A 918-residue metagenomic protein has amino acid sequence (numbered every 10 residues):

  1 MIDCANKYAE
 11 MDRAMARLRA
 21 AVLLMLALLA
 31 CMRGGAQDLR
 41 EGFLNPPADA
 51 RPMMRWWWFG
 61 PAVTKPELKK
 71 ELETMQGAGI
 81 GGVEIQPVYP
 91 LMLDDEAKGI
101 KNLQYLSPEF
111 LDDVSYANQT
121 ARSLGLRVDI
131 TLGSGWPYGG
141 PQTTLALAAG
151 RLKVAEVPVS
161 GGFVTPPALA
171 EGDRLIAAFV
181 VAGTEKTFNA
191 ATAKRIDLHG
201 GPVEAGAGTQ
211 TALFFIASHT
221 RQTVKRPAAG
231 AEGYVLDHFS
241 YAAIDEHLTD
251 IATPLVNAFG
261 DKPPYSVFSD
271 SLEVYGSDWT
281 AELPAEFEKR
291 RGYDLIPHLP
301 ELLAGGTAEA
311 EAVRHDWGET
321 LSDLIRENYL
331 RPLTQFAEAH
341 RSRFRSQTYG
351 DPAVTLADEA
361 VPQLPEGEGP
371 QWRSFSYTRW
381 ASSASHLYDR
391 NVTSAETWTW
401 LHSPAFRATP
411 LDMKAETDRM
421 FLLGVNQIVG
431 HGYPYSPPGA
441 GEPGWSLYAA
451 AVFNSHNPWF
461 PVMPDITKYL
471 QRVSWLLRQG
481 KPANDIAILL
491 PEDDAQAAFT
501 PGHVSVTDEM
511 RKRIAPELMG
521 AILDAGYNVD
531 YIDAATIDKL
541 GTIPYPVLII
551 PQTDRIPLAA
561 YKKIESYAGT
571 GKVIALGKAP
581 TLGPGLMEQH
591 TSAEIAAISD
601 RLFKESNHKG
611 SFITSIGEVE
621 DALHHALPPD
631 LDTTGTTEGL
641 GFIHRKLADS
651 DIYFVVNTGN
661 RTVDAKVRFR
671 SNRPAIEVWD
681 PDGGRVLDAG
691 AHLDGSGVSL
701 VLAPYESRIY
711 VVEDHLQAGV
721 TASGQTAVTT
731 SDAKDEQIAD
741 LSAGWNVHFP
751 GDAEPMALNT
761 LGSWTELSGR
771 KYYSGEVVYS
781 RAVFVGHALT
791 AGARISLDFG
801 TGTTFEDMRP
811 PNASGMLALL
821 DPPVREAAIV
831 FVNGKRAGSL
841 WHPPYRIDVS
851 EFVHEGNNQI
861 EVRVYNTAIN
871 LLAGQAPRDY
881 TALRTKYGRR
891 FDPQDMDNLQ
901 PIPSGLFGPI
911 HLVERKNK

Functional and structural regions predicted by a protein language model:
C4-V22: Bacterial N-terminal signal peptides that target proteins for export
A21-A30: Bacterial N-terminal signal peptides
L39-G82: Mature N-terminal segment immediately following signal peptide/propeptide cleavage in secreted/periplasmic
P52-M53, T64, L68-K69, G82 (+7 more regions): Carbohydrate-binding surfaces of carbohydrate-active enzymes
V88-L198, A205-A207, F214-K225, A229-L236: Acidic/aromatic-lined carbohydrate-recognition and catalytic surfaces of CAZymes acting on diverse glycans
W136-A146, G150-K153, P158-T165, L169-T192 (+7 more regions): An acidic-aromatic loop/edge-strand motif
A177-V180, T184-V256, A691-I738, E855-N857: Extended acidic/polar, glycine-enriched regions that form or flank non-catalytic beta-rich accessory modules
F831-G838: Short strand-turn-strand beta-turns centered on an Asx-Gly dipeptide
